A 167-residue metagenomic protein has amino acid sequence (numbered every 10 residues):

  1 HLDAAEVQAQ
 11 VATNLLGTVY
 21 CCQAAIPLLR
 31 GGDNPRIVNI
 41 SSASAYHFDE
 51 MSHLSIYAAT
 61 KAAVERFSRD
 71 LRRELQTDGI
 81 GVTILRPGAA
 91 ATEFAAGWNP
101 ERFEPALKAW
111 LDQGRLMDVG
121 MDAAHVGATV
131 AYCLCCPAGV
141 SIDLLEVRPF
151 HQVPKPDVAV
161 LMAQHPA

Functional and structural regions predicted by a protein language model:
H1-Q8: Substrate-binding pocket helix/loop in short-chain dehydrogenase/reductase
C22, T60: Active-site helix of classical SDR
A24-D33, H47: A short helix-coil junction within the Rossmann-fold of NAD(P)-dependent oxidoreductases
S42: Residue(s) in the substrate-gating loop at a strand-loop-helix junction that position the organic substrate next
H47-D49, D70-I80: Active-site-adjacent segment of SDR/Rossmann-fold oxidoreductases
I84-L85, E104-P156, V160-M162: C-terminal helical subdomain
P87-G97: Short, flexible catalytic-loop segment of classical short-chain dehydrogenase/reductase
